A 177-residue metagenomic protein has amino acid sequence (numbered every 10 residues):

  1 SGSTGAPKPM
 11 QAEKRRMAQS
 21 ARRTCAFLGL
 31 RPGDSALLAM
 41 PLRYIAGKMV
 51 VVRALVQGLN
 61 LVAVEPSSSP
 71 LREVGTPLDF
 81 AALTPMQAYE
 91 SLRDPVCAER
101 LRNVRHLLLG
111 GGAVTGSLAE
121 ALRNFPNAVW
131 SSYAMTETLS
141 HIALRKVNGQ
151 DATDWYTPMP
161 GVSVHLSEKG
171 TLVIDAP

Functional and structural regions predicted by a protein language model:
S1-R22: Conserved AMP-binding A3 loop
G2-S3, T84, G111, A134: Active-site glycine-centered loops adjacent to acidic/histidine catalytic or metal-binding residues that shape
R15, M86, G112-A113: Alpha-helix/helix-capping structural signal
Q19-G33, R43-F80: Conserved AMP-binding/adenylation subdomain of ANL enzymes
F80-A82, L108: Structural motif
D94-Q150: Gly/Ser/Thr-rich phosphate-binding loop
T153-T157: Short Gly/Pro-enriched turn/cap motifs at secondary-structure boundaries
S163-P177: AMP-binding/adenylate-forming core of the ANL superfamily
